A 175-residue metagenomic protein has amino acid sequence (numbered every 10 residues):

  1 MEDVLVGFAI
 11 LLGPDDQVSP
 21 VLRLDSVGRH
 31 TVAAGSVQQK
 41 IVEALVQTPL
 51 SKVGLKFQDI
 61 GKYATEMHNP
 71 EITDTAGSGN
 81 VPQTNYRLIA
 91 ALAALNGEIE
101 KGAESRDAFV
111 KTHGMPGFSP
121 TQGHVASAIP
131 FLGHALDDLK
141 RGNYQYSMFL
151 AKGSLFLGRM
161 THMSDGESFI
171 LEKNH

Functional and structural regions predicted by a protein language model:
M1-T65, E71-G77, R87-A93, G97 (+3 more regions): Condensing-enzyme catalytic core mediating Claisen C-C bond formation in acyl metabolism
I10-L12, Q122-G142: Active-site-proximal alpha-helical scaffold in enzymes
T31-A33, M115-S119, A135-K140: A generic short-segment signal for beta-strand/edge and adjacent turn/coil regions
V37-I41, T121-S127, N143-M148: Short linear motifs at secondary-structure transitions and domain/linker junctions
A76-P82, P120: Short, flexible/disordered intra-domain loops and linkers
Y86-P130: Conserved catalytic cysteine-centered active-site region of acyl-thioester-dependent Claisen-condensing enzymes
L132-I170: Long, low-complexity C-terminal extensions of enzymes
